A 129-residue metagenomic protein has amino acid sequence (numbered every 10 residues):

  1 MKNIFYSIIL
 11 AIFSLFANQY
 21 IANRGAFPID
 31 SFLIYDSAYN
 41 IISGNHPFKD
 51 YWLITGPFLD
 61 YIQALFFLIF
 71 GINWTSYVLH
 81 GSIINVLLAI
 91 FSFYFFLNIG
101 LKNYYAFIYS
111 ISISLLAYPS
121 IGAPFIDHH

Functional and structural regions predicted by a protein language model:
K2-L10, S76, H80-G81, Y104-Y109: Alpha-helical transmembrane segments of integral membrane proteins
K2-P28: Transmembrane signal-anchor helices characteristic of membrane glycosylation enzymes that use polyprenol
Y20, L65, I69, F91 (+1 more regions): Hydrophobic membrane-targeting alpha-helices
A22-S37, D50-I62, I72-T75: Extracytoplasmic catalytic/substrate-binding loops of multi-pass membrane glycan-assembly enzymes
A26-D30, Y105-A106, P124-H129: Short, aromatic-rich membrane-interface segments at the entry and exit of alpha-helical transmembrane domains
I42-H46, I62-I83, G100, L116-A117: Juxtamembrane segments of multi-pass membrane glycosylation machinery that transfer sugars from lipid-linked donors
W74, V78, L88, S110-H129: Aromatic- and kink-enriched transmembrane "portal" helix at the membrane-lumen/periplasm boundary that abuts
L79-N103: Transmembrane-helix motifs of polytopic, lipid-linked glycan transferases
